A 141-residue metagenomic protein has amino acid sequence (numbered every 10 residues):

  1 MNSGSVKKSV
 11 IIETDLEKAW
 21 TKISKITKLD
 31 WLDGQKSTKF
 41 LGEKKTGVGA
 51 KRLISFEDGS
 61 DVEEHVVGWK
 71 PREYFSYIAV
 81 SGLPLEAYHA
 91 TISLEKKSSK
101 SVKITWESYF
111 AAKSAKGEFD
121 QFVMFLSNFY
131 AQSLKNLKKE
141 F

Functional and structural regions predicted by a protein language model:
M1-K44: Hydrophobic ligand-binding cavity/cleft-lining segments
V6-K8, A50-R52, E64, A90 (+1 more regions): Hydrophobic residues positioned within well-ordered beta-strands of beta-sheet architectures
K18-I23, L29, R52, V66 (+3 more regions): Hydrophobic pocket/interface hotspot
G34-K36, K45-V48, R72-I78: Short Pro/Gly-enriched beta-strand edge/turn motifs at strand-loop
L41-H65: Short N-terminal secondary-structure initiator segments
F56-S101, Y109-A111: Hydrophobic-ligand binding "helix-grip"
K103, Y109-F141: A conserved amphipathic terminal alpha-helix motif
